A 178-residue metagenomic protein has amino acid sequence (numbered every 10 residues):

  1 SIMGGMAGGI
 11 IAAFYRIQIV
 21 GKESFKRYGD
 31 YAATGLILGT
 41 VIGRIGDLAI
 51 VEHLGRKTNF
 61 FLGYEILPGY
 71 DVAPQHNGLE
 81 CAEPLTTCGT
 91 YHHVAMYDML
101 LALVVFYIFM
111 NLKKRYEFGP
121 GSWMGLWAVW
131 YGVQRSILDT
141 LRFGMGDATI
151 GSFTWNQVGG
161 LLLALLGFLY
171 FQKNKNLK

Functional and structural regions predicted by a protein language model:
S1-K178: A feature for loop-to-transmembrane-helix boundaries and adjacent hydrophobic helices in multi-pass integral membrane
